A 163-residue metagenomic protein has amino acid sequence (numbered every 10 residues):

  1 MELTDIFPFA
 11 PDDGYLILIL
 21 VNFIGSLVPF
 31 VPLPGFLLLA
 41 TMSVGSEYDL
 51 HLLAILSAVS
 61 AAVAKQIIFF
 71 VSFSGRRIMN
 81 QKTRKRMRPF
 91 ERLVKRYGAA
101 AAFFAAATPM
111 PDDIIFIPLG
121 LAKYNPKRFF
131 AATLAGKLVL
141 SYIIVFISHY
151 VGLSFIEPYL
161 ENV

Functional and structural regions predicted by a protein language model:
M1-L20, G45-I114, L121-V163: Membrane-interfacial helix-loop-helix
L18, N22-T41, A107-I117: Transmembrane helix boundary and interhelical junction motifs in multipass membrane proteins
